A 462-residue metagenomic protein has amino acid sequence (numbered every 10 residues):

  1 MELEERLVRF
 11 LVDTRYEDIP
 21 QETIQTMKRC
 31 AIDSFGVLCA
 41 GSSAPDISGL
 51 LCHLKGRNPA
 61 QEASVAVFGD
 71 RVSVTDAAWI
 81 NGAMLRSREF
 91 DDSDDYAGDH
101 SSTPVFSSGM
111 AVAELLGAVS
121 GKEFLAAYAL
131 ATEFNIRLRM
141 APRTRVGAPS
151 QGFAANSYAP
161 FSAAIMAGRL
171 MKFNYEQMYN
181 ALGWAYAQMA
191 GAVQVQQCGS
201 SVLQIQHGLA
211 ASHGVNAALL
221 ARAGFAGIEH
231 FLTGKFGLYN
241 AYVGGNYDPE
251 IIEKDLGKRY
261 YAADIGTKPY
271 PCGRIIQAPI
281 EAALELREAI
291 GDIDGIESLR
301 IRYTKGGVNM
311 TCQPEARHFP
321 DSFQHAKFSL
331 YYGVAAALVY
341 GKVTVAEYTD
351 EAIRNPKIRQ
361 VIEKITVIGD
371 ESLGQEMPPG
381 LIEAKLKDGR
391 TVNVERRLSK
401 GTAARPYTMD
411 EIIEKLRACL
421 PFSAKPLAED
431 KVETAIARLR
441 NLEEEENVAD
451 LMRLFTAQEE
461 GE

Functional and structural regions predicted by a protein language model:
M1-S101, V202-S212, L219-E462: Terminal-appendage/accessory-domain detector
L3-L7, T26, H53, K122-F134 (+2 more regions): Extended, well-ordered alpha-helical scaffold segments
F35, V105-L115, A131-N135, P160-M171 (+3 more regions): Buried hydrophobic packing segments
P59-E62, F134-A141, Q188-Q196, V308-M310: Secretory-pathway/luminal and periplasmic proteins that interact with or process carbohydrate-rich
G82-P142: Hydrophobic alpha-helical hairpins/lids featuring a short glycine-rich hinge
P104-S107, A111-V112, S150-L170, N180-I251: Amphipathic alpha-helical interface segments
L116-A126, K172-Y179, G227-H230: Structural helix-adjacent loops and short alpha-helical linkers that scaffold large soluble proteins
L125, T132, G147-P149, N156-F161 (+1 more regions): Active-site-proximal gating segment of KS-fold condensing enzymes and close homologs
